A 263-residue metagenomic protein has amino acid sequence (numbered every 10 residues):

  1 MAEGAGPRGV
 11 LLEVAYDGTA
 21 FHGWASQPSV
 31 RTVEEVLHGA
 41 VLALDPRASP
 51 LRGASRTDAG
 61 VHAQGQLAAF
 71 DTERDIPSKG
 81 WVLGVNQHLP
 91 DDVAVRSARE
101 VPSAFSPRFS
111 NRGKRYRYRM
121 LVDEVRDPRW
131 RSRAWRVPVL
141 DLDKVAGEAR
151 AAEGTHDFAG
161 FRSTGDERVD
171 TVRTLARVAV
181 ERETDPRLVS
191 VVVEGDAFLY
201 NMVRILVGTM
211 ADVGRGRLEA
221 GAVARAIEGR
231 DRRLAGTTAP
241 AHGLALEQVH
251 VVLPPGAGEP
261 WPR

Functional and structural regions predicted by a protein language model:
M1-R263: Structured-RNA-binding interfaces characteristic of tRNA pseudouridine synthases
